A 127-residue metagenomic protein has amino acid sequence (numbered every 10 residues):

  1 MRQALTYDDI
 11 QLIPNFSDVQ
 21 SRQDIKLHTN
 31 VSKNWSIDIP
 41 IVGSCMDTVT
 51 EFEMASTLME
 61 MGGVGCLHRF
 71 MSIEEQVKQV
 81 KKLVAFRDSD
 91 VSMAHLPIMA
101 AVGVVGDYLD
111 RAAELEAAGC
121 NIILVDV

Functional and structural regions predicted by a protein language model:
M1-I41: An N-cap/entry alpha-helix motif that binds or orients negatively charged groups
A4, I10, V49-V127: Alpha/beta enzyme core
I41-S44, G65-L67: A short, small-residue-rich loop immediately preceding and capping a beta-strand
